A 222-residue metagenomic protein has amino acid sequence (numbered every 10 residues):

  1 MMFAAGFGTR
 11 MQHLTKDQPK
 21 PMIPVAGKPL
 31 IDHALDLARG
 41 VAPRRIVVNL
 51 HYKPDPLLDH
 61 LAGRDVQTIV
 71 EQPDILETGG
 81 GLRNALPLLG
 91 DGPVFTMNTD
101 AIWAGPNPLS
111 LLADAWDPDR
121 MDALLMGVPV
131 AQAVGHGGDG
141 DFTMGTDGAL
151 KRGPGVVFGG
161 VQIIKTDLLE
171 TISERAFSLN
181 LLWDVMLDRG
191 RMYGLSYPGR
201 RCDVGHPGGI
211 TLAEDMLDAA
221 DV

Functional and structural regions predicted by a protein language model:
M1-K16, D65, R191: N-terminal nucleotide-binding beta1-loop-alpha1 segment
M2, P24, K28-N98, A104-N107 (+1 more regions): Conserved N-terminal catalytic core of the sugar/cofactor nucleotidyltransferase
F7, Q18, K53, P198-R200: A generic "binding-loop/recognition-motif" signal
M11, L57-L61, L112, A213: Hydrophobic packing residues within well-ordered alpha-helices of enzyme cores
R44-I46, D122-A123, R191: Residues at the starts of beta-strands that form the adenosine-phosphate
Y52, A123-D141: Short beta-strand-to-loop element that shapes/binds the nucleotide-sugar donor at the catalytic cleft/hinge
F95-M97, I102-P118, V130-V134, M144-V222: Catalytic-core segments of class I nucleotidyltransferases/pyrophosphorylases that form NMP-activated intermediates
